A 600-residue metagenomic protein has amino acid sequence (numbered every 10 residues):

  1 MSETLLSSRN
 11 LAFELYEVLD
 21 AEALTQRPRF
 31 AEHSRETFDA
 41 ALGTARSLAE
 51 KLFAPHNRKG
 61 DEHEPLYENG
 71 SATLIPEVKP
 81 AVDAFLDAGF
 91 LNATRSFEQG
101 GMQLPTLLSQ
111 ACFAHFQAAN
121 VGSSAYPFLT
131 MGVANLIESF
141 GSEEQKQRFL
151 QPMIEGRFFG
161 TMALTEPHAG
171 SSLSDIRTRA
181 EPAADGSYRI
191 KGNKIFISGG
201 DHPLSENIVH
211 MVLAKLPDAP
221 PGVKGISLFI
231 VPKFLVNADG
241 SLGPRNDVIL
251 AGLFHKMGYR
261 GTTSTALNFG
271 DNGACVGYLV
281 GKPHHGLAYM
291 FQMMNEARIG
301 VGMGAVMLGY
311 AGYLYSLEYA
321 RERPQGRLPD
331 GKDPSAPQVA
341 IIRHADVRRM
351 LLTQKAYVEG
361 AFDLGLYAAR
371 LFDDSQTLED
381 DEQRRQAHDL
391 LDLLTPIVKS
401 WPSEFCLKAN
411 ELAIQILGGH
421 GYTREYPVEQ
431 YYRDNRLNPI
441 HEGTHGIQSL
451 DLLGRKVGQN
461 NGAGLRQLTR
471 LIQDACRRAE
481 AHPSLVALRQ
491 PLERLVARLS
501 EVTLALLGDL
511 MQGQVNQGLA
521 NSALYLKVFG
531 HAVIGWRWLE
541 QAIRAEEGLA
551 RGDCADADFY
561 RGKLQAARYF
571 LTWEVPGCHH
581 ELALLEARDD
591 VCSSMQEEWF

Functional and structural regions predicted by a protein language model:
M1-S124, R148, A583-L584, D590-F600: Amphipathic, small/basic residue-rich leader segments at the start of a protein or domain
S2-L6, N10, Y259, Y367 (+2 more regions): Alpha-helix capping/hinge segments and adjacent helical runs
E68-D83, F90-R95, T161-A184, R189-H202 (+5 more regions): Flexible, glycine/threonine-enriched loop-and-boundary segments that flank and lead into catalytic domains of large
Q99, Q459, A475-F600: C-terminal amphipathic alpha-helical interaction region
Y126-T130, G141-A183, N193, A369-H388 (+3 more regions): Internal maturation/activation junctions in enzymes
V133, S142-Q145, F149, T444 (+1 more regions): A structural-propensity feature for long, helix-poor, extended segments
S187, K191-R245: A short core secondary-structure module
F196, L235-A251, K256, A266-A297 (+2 more regions): A glycine-rich, basic-preceded beta-loop-alpha segment at the flavin cofactor/substrate interface of flavin-utilizing
